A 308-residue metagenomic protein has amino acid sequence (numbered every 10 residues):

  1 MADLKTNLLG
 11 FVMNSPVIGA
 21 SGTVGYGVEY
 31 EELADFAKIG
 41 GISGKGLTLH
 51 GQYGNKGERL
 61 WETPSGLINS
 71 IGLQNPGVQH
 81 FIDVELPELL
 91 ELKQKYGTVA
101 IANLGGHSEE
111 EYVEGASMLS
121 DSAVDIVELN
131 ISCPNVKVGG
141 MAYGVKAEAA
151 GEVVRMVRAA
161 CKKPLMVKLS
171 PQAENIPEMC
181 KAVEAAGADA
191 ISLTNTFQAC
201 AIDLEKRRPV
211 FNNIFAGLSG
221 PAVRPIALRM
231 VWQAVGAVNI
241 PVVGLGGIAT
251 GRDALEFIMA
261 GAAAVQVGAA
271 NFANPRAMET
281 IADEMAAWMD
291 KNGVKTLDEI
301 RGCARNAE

Functional and structural regions predicted by a protein language model:
M1-A100, G106: N-terminal capping/small domains of soluble enzymes
L4, V17-A20, G40-G44, A100-L104 (+6 more regions): Hydrophobic faces of well-ordered beta-strands that scaffold small-molecule active sites in alpha/beta enzyme cores
N7, F11, I82-K95, S120 (+5 more regions): Surface-exposed amphipathic alpha-helices with a cationic face
T48-Y53, P134-V136, Q198-A201, F272-N274: Short gly/pro/ser/thr-enriched loop/turn and capping motifs at secondary-structure boundaries
G54-P64, I202-A216, I258, A270-K295: C-terminal helical cap(s) of enzyme catalytic domains, especially alpha/beta-barrels
H107-V243, R252-E256, A260-V267: Alpha/beta enzyme core
R224, D283-E308: Extended, intrinsically disordered, low-complexity segments
I248-R252, N274, N306: Small/polar glycine-rich anion-binding or flexible loop at a beta-alpha turn
